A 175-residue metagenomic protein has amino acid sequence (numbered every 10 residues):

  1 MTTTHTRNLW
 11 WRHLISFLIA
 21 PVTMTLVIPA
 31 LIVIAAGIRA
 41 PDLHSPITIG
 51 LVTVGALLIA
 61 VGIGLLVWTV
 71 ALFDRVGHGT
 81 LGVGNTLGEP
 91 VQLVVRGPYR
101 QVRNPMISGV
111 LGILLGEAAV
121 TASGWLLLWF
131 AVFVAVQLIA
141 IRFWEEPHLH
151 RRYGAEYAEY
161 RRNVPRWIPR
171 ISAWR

Functional and structural regions predicted by a protein language model:
M1-R96, S108-R175: Membrane-anchoring alpha-helices and their flanking helix-loop junctions
Y99: Solvent-exposed interhelical
N104: Extended, alpha-helix-rich binding/interface surfaces that flank or overlap catalytic cores and mediate recognition
